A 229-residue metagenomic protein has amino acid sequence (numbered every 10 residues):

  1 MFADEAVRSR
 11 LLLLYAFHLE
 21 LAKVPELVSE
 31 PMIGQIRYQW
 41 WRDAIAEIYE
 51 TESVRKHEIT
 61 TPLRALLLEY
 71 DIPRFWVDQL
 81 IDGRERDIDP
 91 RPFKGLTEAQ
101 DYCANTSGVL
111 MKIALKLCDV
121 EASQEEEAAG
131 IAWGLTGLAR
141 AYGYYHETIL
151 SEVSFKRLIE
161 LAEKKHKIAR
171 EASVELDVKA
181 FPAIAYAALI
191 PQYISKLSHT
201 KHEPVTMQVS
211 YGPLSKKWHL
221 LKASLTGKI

Functional and structural regions predicted by a protein language model:
M1-R64, V77-L80, R84, C103-K112 (+2 more regions): Catalytic cores of Mg2+-dependent Asp-rich isoprenoid enzymes
I72-W76: Long amphipathic alpha-helical segments that form oligomerization/scaffold cores
E85-L96: Acidic/His metal-coordination segments adjacent to aromatic residues that form catalytic metal sites in metalloenzymes
A99: Solvent-exposed loop and edge beta-strand segments that line ligand/cofactor-binding and catalytic clefts
